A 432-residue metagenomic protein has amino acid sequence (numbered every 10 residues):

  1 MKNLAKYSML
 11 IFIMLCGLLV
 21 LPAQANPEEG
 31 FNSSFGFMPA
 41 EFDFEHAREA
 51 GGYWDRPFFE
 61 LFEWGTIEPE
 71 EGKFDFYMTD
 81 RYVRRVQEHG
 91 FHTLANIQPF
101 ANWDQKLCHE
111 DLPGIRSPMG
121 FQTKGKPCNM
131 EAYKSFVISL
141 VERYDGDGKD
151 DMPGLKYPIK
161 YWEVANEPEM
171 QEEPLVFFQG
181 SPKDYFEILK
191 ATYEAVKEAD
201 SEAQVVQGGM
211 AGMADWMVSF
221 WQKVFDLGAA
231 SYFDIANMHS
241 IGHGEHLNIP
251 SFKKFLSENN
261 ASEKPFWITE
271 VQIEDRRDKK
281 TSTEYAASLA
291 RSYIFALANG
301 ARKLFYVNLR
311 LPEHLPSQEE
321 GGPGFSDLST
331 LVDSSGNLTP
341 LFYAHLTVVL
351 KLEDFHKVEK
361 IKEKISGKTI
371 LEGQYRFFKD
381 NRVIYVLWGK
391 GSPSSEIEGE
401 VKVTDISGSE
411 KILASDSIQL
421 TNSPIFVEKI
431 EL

Functional and structural regions predicted by a protein language model:
M1-M9: Bacterial N-terminal signal peptides that target proteins for export
M9-L19: Bacterial N-terminal signal peptides
N26-I159, E163, E169, E173-L175: N-terminal substrate-binding region of glycoside hydrolase catalytic domains
V86, L140, W162, T192 (+6 more regions): Conserved, mostly hydrophobic/aromatic
C108-F233, S240-K254, V271, D275-R291 (+1 more regions): Active-site cleft segment of glycoside hydrolase catalytic domains centered on the general acid/base Glu
Y293-P393, I425-F426: Aromatic- and carboxylate-lined catalytic core of secreted/periplasmic carbohydrate-active enzymes
S392-I412: Beta-strand-rich binding/interaction modules
I412-L432: C-terminal beta-strand-rich structural cap/linker in extracellular carbohydrate-active enzymes
